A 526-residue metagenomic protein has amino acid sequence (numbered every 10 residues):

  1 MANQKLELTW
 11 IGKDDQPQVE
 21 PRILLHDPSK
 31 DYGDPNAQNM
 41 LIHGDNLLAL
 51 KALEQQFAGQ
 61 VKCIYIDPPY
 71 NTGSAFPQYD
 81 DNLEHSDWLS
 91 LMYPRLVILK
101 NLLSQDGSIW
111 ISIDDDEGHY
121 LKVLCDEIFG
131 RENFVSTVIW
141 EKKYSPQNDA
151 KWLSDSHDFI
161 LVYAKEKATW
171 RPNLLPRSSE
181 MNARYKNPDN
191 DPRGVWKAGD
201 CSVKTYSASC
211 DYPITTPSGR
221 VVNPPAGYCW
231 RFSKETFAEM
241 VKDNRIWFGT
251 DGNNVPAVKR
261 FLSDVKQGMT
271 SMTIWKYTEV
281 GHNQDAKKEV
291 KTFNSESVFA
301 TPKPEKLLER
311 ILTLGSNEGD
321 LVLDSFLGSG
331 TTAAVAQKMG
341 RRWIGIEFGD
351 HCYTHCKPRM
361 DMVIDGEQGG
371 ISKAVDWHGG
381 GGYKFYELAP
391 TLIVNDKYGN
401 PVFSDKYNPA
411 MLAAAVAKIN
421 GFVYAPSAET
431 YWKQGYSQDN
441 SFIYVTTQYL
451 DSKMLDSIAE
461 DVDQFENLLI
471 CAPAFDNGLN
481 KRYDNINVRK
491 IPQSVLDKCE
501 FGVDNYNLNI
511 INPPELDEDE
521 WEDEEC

Functional and structural regions predicted by a protein language model:
M1-L321, Y353: Class I S-adenosyl-L-methionine
L41, S108-S112, G345, I443-V445 (+1 more regions): Short catalytic-loop micro-motif centered on adjacent basic/acidic residues
A58, V123-R131, G315, V335-R342 (+2 more regions): Short, surface-exposed basic-aromatic patches at helix termini and helix-loop junctions that form
I66-P68, D320-K338: A phosphate-binding catalytic loop at a beta-strand-loop-alpha-helix junction that coordinates phosphoryl groups
S136, Q147-N148, R310-G319, K338-F403: Cysteine-dependent PTP/DSP-like catalytic domain, specifically the C-terminal lobe
V258-A300, R310-L314, C471-C526: C-terminal low-complexity, acidic/polar tails when present
K384-F442: RecA-like P-loop NTPase motor core
P426-Q464: Conserved helicase/translocase motor-coupling segment
